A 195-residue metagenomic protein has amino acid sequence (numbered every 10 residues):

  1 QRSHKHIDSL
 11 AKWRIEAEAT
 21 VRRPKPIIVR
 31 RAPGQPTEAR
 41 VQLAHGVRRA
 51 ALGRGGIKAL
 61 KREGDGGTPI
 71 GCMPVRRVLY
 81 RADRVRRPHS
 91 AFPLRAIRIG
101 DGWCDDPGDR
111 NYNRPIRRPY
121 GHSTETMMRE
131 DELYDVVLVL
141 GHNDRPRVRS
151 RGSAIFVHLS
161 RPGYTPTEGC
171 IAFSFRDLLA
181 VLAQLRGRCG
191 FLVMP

Functional and structural regions predicted by a protein language model:
R2, H6: Cationic, low-complexity basic patches in intrinsically disordered or flexible, solvent-exposed regions
I7-T167, L178-G190, M194-P195: Cell wall/extracellular polymer interaction/catalysis modules
C170: Short cysteine clusters
